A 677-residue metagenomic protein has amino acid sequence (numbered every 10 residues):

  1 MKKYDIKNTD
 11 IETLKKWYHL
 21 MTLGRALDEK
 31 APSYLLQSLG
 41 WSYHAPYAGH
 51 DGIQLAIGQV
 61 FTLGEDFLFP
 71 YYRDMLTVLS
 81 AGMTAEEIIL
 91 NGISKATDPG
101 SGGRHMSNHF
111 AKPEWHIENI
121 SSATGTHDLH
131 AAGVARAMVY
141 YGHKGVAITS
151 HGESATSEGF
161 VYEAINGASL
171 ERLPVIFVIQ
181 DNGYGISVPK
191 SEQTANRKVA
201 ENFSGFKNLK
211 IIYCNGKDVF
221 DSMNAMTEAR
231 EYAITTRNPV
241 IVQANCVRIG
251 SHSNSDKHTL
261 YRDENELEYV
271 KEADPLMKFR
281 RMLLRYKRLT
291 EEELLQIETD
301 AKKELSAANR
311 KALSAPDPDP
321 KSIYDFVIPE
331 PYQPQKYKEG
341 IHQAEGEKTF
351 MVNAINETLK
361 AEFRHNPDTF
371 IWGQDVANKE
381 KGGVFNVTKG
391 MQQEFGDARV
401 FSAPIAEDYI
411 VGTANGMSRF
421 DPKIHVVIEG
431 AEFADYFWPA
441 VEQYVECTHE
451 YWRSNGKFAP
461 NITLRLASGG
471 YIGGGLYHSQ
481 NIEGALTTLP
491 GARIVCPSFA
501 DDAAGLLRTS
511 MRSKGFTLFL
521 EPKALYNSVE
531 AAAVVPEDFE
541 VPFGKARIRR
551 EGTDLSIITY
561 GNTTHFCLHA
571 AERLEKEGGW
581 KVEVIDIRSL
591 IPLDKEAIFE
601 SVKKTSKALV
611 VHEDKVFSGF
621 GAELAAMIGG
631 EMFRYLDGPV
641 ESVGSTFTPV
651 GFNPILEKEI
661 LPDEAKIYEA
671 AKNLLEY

Functional and structural regions predicted by a protein language model:
M1-Q54, Q59, A244, I249-F395 (+4 more regions): Conserved acidic/glycine
A26-L173, P189-K207, D368, L476-Y477: Cofactor-binding active-site loop characterized by glycine-rich and histidine/acidic residues
Y34-L39, H105-S121, K144-S150, K207-I211 (+6 more regions): Glycine/charged-rich beta-loop-alpha catalytic/anionic-binding loops adjacent to active sites
S42-H50, Y72-R73, N108-D128, G152 (+8 more regions): Active-site nucleophile and cofactor-binding loops and adjacent substrate-binding regions of central metabolic enzymes
L55-G64, A132-H143, I165-L173, S204-F206 (+7 more regions): Alpha-helix C-terminal capping segments
L79-T84, G159-E163, S187-E192, N224 (+10 more regions): Short acidic, glycine/serine/threonine-rich loops at helix termini
S94-P99, S169-I179, R399-S402, E446-L466: A glycine-rich helix N-cap at a beta->alpha junction
H116-S306, S314, T487-S606, V611: Glycine-rich ThDP/TPP pyrophosphate-binding loop and its adjacent helix/strand module within ThDP-dependent enzymes
